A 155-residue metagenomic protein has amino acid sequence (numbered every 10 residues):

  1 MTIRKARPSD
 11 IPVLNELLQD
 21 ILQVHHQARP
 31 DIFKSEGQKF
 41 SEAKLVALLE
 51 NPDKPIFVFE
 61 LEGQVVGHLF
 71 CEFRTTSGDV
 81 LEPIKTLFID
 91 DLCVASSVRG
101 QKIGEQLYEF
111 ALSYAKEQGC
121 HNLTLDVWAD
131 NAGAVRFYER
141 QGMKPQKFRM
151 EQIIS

Functional and structural regions predicted by a protein language model:
T2-E16, H25: A short beta-loop-alpha structural element at the N-terminal edge of CoA-dependent acyl/N-acetyltransferase catalytic
L22-L45: Conserved GNAT-fold acetyl-CoA-binding loop/helix
A43-V58, F88: A short helix-loop-beta-strand connector motif used in the catalytic cores of GNAT acetyltransferases and, in some
V58, Q64-F73, F88, C93: Conserved beta-strand in the GNAT
D91-V94, G100-S113, R140: Conserved acetyl-CoA-binding loop-helix of GNAT-fold acetyltransferases
E105, E109, E117, A129-K147: Conserved active-site alpha-helix within GNAT-family acetyltransferase domains
A115-D126: Conserved GNAT acetyl-CoA-binding A-motif
T124-A134, E151-S155: Conserved beta-strand-loop-alpha-helix junction that forms the acyl-donor binding cleft
